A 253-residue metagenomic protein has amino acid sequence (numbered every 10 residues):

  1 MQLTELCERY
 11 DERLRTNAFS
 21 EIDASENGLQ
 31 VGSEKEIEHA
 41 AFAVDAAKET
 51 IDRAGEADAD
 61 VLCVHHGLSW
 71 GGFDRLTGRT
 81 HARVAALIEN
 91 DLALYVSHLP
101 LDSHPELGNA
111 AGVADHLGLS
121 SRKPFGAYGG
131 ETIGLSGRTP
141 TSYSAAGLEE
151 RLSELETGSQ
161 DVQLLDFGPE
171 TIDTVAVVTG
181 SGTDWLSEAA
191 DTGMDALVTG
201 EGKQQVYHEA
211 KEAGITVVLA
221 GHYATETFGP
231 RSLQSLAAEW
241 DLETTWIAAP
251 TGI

Functional and structural regions predicted by a protein language model:
M1-I253: Active-site catalytic microenvironments in core metabolic enzymes, especially phosphate/sugar-handling
